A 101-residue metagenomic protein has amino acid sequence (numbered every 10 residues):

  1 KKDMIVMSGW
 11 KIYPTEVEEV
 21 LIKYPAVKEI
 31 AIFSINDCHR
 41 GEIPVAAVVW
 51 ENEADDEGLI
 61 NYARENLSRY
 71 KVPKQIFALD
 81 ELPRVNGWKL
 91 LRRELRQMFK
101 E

Functional and structural regions predicted by a protein language model:
K1-K71, E81, L90, E94-Q97: AMP-binding/adenylate-forming catalytic core of the ANL superfamily
I76-G87: Short proline/glycine- and acidic-rich turn/helix-capping motifs at secondary-structure junctions
F99-E101: Acidic/polar alpha-helix N-cap and adjacent early helical turns within long charge-rich amphipathic helices/linkers
